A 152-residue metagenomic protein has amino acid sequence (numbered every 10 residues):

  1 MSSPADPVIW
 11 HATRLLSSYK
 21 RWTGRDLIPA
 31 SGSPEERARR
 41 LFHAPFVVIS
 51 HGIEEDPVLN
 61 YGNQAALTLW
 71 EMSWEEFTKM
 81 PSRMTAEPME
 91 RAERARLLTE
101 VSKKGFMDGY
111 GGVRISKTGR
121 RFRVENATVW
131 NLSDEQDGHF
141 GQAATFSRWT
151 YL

Functional and structural regions predicted by a protein language model:
M1-P29: Short, low-complexity N-terminal regulatory "tails/caps" that precede and couple sensory modules
T23-S31, E36, F46: Amphipathic alpha-helical interface segments
E36-L152: Sensory/regulatory domains in signal-transduction proteins
